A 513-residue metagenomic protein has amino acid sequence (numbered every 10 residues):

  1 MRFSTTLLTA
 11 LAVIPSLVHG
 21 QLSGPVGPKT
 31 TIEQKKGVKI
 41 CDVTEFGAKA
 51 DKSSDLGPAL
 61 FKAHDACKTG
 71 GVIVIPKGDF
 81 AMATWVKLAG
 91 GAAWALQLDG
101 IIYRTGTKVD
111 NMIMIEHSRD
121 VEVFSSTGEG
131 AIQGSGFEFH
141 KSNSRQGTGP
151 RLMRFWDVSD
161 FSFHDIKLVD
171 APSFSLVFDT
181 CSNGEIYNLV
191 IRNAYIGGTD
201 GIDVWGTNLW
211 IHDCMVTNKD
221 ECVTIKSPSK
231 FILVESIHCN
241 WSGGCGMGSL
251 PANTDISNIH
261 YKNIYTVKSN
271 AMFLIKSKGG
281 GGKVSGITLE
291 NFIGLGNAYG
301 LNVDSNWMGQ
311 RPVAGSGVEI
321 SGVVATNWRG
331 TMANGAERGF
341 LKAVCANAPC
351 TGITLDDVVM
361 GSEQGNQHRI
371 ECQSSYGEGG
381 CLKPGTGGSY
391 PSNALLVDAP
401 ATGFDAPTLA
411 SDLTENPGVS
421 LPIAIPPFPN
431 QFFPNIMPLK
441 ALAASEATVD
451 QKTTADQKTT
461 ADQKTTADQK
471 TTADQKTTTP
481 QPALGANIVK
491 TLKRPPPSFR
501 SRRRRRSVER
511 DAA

Functional and structural regions predicted by a protein language model:
R2-L8, S16-D456, A461-D462, A467-D468 (+4 more regions): Extracellular/periplasmic carbohydrate-active domains that bind, remodel, or depolymerize complex polysaccharides
E509-D511: Segments that shape or occlude catalytic/ligand-binding pockets
